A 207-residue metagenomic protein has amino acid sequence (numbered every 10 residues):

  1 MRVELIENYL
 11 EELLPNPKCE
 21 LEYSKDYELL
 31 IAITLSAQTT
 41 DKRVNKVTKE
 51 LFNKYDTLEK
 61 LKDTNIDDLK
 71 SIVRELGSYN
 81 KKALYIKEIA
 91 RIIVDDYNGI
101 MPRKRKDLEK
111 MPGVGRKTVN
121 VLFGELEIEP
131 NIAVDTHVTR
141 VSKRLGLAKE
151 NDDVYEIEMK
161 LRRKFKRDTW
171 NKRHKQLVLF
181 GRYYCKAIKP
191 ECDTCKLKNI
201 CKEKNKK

Functional and structural regions predicted by a protein language model:
R2-K207: Catalytic cores of DNA base-excision repair glycosylases
